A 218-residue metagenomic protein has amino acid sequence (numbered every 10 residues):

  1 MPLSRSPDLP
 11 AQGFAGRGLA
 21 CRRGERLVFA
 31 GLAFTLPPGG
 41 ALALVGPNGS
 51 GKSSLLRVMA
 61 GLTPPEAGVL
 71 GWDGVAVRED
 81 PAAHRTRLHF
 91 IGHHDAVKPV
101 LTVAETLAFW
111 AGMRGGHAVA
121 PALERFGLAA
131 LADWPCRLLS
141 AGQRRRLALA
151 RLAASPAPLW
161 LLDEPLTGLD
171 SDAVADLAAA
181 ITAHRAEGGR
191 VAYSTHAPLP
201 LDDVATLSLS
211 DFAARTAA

Functional and structural regions predicted by a protein language model:
A60: Helix-to-loop junction immediately C-terminal to a conserved catalytic motif
P65-E79, A83-H84: Conserved ABC transporter NBD signature motif
H94, P99-G115: Q-loop/switch helix immediately C-terminal to the Walker
H117-A132: Conserved ABC ATPase "signature" region
P135-G142: Conserved ABC ATPase signature
L149, G188: Hydrophobic anchor residue at the start of the ABC signature
W160-E164: Catalytic Walker B motif of ABC-type/P-loop ATPase nucleotide-binding domains
